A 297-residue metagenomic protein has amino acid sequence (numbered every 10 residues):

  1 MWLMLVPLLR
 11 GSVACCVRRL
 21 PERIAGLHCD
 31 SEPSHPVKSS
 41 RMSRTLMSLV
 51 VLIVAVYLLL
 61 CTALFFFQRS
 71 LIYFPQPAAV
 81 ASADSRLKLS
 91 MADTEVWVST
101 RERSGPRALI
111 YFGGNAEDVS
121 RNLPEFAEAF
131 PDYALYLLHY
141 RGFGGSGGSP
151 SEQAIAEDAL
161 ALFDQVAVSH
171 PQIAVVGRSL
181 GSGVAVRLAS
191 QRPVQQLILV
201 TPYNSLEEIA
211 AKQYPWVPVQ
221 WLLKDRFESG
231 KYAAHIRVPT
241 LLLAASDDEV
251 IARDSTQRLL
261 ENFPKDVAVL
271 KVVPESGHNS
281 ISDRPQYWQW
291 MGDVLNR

Functional and structural regions predicted by a protein language model:
L49-L89: An N-terminal hydrophobic leader/cap segment in hydrolases
W97-Q165: Membrane-embedded segments
G177-G181, A185: Gly/Ala-rich beta-loop-alpha elbow adjacent to hydrolase catalytic centers
L199-E208: Active-site nucleophile loop of the alpha/beta-hydrolase fold
I236, L242-A244, D248: Short beta-strand/loop motif that positions the catalytic acidic residue of the alpha/beta-hydrolase fold
A252-E261: Short alpha-helix in the alpha/beta-hydrolase fold that links the catalytic acid
L270-S276: Short glycine-rich catalytic loops that host catalytic nucleophiles or stabilize transition states across multiple
S276-P285: Catalytic histidine-centered segment of alpha/beta-hydrolase-like enzymes
